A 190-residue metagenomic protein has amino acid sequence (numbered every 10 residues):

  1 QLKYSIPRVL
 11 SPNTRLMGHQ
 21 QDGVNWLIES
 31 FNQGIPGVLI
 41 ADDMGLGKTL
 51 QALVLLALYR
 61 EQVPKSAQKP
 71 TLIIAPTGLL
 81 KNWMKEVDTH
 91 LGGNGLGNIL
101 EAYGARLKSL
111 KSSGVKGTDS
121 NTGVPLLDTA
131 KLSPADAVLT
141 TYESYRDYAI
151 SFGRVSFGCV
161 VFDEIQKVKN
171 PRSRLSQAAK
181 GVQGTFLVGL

Functional and structural regions predicted by a protein language model:
L2-L190: ASCE P-loop NTPase motor core, strongest for the SF2 helicase catalytic module
